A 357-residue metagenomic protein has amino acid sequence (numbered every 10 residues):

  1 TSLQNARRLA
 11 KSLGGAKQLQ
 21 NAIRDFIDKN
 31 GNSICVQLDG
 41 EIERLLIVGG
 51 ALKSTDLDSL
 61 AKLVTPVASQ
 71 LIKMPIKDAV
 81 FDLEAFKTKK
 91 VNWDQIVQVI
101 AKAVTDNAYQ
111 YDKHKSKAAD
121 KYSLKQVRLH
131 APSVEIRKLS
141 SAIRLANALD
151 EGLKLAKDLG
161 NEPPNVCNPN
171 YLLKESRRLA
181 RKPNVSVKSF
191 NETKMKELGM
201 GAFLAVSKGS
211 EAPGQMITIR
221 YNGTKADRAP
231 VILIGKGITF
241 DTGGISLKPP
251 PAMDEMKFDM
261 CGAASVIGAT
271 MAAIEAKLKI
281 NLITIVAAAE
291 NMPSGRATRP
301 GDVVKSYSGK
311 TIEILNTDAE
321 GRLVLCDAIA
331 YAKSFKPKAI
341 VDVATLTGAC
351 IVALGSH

Functional and structural regions predicted by a protein language model:
T1-G237: Short amphipathic alpha-helical segment within the helicase RecA-like ATPase core that mediates nucleic-acid
F26-I27, L173-H357: A generic structural signal for tightly packed, nonpolar segments enriched in small/aliphatic residues
